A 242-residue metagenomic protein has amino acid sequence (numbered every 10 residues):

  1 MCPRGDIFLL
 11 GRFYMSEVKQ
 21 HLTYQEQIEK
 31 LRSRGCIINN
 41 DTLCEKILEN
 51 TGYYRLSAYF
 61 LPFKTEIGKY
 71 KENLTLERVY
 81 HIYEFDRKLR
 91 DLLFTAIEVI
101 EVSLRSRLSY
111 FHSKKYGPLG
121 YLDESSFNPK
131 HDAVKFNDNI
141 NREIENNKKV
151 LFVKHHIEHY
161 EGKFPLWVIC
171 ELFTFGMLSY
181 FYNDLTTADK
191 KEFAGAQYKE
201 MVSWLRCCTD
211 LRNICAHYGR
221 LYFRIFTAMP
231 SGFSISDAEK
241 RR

Functional and structural regions predicted by a protein language model:
M1-R242: Long, contiguous internal "core" modules enriched in hydrophobic/ aromatic residues
